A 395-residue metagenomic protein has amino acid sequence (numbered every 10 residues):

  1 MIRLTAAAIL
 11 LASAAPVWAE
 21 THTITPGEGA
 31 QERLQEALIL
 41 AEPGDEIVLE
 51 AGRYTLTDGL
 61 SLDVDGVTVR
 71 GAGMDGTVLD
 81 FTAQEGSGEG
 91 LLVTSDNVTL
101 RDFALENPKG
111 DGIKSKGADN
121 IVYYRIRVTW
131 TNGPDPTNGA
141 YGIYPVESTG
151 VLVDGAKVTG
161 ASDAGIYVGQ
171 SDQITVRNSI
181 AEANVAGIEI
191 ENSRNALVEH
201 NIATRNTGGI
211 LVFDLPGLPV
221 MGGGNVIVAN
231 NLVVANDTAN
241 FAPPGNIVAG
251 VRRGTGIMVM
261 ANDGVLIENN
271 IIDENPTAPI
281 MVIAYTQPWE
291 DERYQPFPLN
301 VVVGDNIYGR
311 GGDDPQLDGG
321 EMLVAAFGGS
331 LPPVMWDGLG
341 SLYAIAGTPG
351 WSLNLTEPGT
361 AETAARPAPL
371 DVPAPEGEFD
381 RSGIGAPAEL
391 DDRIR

Functional and structural regions predicted by a protein language model:
M1-T5: Bacterial N-terminal signal peptides that target proteins for export
A6-A7, V17: Cleavable N-terminal signal peptides
E20-E32, E46, G66-K109, N132: Right-handed parallel beta-helix/beta-spiral solenoid domain characteristic of secreted/periplasmic
Q31-Q35, T57, F81-L91, N107-K114 (+7 more regions): Extracellular beta-strand/beta-solenoid scaffold signature
L34-L40, T55-V64, V69, D80 (+3 more regions): Short, T/G/N/S-enriched strand-turn elements that build extracellular solenoid repeat scaffolds
A72-D75, D96-N107, D119-N132, T149-S162 (+5 more regions): Right-handed parallel beta-helix
P288, R293-R395: Acidic, glycine- and Ser/Thr-rich low-complexity intrinsically disordered tracts in extracellular/secreted proteins
